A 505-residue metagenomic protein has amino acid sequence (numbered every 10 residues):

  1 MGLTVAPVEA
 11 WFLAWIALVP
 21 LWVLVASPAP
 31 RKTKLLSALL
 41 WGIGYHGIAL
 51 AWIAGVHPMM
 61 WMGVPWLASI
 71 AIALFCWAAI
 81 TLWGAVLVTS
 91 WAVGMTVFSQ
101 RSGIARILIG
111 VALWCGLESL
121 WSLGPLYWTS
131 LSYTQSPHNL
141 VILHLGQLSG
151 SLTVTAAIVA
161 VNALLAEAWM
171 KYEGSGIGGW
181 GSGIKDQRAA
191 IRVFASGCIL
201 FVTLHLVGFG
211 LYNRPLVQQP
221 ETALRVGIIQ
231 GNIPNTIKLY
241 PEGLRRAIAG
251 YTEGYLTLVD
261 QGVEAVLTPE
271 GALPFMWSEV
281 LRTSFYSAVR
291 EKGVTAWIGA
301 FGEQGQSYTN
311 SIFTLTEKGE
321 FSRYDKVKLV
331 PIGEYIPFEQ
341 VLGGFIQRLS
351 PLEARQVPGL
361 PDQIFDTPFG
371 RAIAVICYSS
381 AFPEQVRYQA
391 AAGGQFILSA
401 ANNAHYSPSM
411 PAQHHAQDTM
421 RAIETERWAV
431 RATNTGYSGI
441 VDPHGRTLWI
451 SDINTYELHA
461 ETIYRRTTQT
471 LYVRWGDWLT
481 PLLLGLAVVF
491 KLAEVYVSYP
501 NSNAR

Functional and structural regions predicted by a protein language model:
M1-G174, A189-N213, S407-P408, D418-R421 (+3 more regions): Membrane-embedded alpha-helical bundles of multi-pass enzymes that act on lipidic or dolichyl-linked glycan substrates
S175-Q187: Short polybasic linear motifs
L211-W475, L479: Soluble catalytic domains of enzymes that build or remodel membrane lipids, polysaccharides, and related
A504-R505: Cytoplasmic C-terminal tails of single-pass
